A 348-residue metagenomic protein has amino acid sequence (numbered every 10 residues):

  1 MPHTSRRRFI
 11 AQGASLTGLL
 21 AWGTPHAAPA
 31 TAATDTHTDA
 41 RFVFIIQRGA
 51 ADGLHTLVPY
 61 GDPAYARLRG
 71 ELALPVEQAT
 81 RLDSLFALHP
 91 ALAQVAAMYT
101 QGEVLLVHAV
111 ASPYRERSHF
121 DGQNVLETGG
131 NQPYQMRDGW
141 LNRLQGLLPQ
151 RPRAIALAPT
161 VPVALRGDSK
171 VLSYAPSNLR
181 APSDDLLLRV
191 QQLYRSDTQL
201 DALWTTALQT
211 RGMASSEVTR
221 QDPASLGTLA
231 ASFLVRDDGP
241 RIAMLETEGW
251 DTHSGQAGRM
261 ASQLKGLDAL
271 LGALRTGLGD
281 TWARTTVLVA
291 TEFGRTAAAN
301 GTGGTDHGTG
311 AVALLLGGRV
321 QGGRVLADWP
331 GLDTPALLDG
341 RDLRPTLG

Functional and structural regions predicted by a protein language model:
M1-D280, A298, V312-G348: Feature for exported/extracytoplasmic and membrane-associated proteins, marking the mature portion
D238, D306-H307: Feature captures the catalytic ectodomains and active-site-proximal regions of enzymes that hydrolyze or transfer
T286-G294: Acidic/histidine-rich, metal-coordinating catalytic segments
G301: Basic/polar, cationic surfaces and motifs that engage anionic cell-wall and phosphate/carboxylate ligands
G304-T305, L314: Catalytic phosphate/nucleotide-handling subdomain of diverse soluble enzymes
